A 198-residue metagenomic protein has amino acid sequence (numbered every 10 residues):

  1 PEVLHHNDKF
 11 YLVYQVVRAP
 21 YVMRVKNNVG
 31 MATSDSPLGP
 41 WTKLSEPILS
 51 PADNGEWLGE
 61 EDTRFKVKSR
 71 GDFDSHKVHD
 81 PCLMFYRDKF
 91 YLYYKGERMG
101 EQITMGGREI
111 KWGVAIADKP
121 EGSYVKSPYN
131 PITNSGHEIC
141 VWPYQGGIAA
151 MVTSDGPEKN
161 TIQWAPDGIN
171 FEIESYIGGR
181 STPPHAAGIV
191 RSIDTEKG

Functional and structural regions predicted by a protein language model:
P1-G198: Carbohydrate-active catalytic/glycan-binding domains of CAZyme proteins, especially the secreted or lumenal ectodomains
